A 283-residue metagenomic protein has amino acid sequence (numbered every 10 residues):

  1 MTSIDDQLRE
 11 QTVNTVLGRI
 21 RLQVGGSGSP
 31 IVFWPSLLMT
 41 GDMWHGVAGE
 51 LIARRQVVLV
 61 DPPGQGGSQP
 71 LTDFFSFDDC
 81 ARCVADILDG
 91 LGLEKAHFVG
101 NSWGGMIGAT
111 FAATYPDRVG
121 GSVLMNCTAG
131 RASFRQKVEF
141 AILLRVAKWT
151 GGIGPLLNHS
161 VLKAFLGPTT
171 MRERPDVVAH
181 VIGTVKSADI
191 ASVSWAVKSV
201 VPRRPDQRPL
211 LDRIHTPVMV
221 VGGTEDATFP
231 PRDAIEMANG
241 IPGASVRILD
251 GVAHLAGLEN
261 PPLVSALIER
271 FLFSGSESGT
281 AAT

Functional and structural regions predicted by a protein language model:
M1-I31, A53-R55, L93-E94, E269-T283: Alpha/beta-hydrolase fold catalytic core
V16-Q69: Conserved HGGG/HGGXW glycine-rich cap/lid loop of the alpha/beta-hydrolase fold
V58-G100, A266: Active-site loop/oxyanion-hole signature of alpha/beta-hydrolase fold enzymes
A113-T114, V119-T150: Flexible "cap/lid" loop of the alpha/beta hydrolase fold
S133-V138, I153-D212: Conserved alpha/beta-hydrolase catalytic His-Asp/Glu region
I214, V220-G222: Short beta-strand/loop motif that positions the catalytic acidic residue of the alpha/beta-hydrolase fold
T224-F229: Acidic catalytic loop of the alpha/beta-hydrolase fold
A244-T283: Catalytic active-site module of serine/aspartate enzymes centered on a nucleophile-bearing elbow/loop
